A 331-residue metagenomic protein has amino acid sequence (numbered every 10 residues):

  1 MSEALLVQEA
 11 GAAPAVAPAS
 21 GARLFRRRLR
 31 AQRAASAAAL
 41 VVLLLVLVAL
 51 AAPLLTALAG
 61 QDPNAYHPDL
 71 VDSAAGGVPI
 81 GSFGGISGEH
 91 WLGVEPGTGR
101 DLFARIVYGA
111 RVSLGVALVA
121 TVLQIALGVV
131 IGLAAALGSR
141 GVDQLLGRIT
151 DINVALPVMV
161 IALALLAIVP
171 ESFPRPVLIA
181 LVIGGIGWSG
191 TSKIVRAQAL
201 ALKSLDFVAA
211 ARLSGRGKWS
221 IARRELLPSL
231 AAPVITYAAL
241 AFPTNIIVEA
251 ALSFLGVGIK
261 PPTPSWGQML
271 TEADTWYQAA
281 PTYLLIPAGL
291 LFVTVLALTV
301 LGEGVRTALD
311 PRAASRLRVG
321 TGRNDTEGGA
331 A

Functional and structural regions predicted by a protein language model:
M1-I125, V129, L133-A134, M159 (+3 more regions): Gly/Trp-centered helix-boundary motif
V42, R105, G147, L163 (+3 more regions): Residue-level recognition of transmembrane alpha-helices in multi-pass small-molecule transporters/permeases
V48, W188, S192, A241 (+2 more regions): Alpha-helical transmembrane segments
H90-P96, L123-A201, L205, P233-I235: Generic hydrophobic transmembrane alpha-helix motif, especially the helices
R100-G115, V119, S139-G147, L200-S204 (+1 more regions): Amphipathic cytosolic juxtamembrane alpha-helices at the membrane-cytosol interface of multi-pass membrane transporters
L118, V122, A126, V160 (+5 more regions): Hydrophobic alpha-helical segments of membrane proteins
V154, L166-I168, A199, A241 (+2 more regions): Glycine-rich helix-loop "coupling/hinge" segments at transmembrane-helix boundaries in multipass transporters
A197-F207, V305-R312: Transmembrane helix boundary and interhelical loop/hinge segments in multi-pass membrane proteins
